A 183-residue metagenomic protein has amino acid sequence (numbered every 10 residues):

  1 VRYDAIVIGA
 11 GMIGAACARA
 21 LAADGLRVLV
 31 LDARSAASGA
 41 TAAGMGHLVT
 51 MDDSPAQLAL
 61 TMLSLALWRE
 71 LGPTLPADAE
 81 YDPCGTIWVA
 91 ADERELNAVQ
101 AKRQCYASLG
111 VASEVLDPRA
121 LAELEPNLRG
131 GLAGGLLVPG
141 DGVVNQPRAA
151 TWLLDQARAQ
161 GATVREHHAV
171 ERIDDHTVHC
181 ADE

Functional and structural regions predicted by a protein language model:
V1-I13, L29: Beta1/beta-strand and adjacent pyrophosphate-binding region of the FAD-binding site in flavoprotein oxidoreductases
A18, A22, Q156: Gly/Ala-rich phosphate-binding loop of Rossmann-like dinucleotide-binding domains, activating on the conserved
A22-A43: Glycine-rich FAD pyrophosphate-binding loop
L26, V111, A162: Short phosphate-binding/catalytic loops that engage adenosine nucleotides
R34-A36, L121, L153: Short beta-to-alpha linker loops that shape the active-site pocket of alpha/beta-hydrolase fold enzymes
M45-L124: Dinucleotide-binding Rossmann-like beta1-alpha1 core, especially the glycine-rich loop that anchors the ADP
L136-E183: Helical element adjacent to the flavin cofactor pocket in flavoenzyme catalytic cores
